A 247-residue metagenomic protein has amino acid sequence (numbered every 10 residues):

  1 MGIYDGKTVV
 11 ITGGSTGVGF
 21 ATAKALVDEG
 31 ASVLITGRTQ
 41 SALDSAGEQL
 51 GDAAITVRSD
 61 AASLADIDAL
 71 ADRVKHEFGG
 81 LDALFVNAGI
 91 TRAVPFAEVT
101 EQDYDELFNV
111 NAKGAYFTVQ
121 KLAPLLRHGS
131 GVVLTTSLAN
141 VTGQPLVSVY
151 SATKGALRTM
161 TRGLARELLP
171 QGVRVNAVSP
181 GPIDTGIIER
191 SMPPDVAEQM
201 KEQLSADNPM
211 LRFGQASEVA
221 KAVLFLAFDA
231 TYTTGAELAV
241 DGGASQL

Functional and structural regions predicted by a protein language model:
T8, S15-G17: Conserved glycine-rich cofactor-binding loop
Q40, R158, P180-R190: Short, flexible catalytic-loop segment of classical short-chain dehydrogenase/reductase
P95-F96, T100-F108, L204: Substrate-binding pocket helix/loop in short-chain dehydrogenase/reductase
V119, T153, T161: Active-site helix of classical SDR
P124, R166-P170: Alpha-helical segment proximal to the catalytic Tyr-Lys
L125, R212-V240: C-terminal substrate-recognition "lid" of short-chain dehydrogenase/reductases
L169, R174, T233-G235: Short, small/polar-rich loop/turn modules that mediate ligand/substrate recognition or access, typified
